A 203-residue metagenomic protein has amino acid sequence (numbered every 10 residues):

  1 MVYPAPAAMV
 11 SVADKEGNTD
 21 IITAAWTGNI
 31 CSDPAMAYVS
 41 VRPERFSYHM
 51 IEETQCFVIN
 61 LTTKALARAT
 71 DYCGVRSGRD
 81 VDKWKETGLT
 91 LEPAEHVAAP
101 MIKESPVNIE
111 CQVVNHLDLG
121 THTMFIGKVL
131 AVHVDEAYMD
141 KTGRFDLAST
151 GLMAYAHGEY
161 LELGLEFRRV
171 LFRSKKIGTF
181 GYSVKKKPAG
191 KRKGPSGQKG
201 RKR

Functional and structural regions predicted by a protein language model:
M1-R203: Basic, polyanion-binding surface patches
